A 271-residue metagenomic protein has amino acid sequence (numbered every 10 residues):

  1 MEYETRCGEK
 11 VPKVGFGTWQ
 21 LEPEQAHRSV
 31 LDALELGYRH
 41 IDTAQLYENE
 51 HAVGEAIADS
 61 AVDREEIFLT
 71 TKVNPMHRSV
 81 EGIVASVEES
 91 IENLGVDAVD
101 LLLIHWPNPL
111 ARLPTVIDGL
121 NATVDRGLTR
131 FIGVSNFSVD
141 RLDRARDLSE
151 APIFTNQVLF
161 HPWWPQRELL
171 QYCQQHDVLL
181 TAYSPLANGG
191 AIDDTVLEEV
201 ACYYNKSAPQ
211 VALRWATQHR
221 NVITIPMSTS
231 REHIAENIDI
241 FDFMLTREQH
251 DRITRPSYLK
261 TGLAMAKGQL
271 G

Functional and structural regions predicted by a protein language model:
M1-I67, A187, Y258, G268-G271: N-terminal binding-site loop/beta-alpha segment at the start of enzyme catalytic domains that lines or forms
L21-E24, A44-A52, M76-E81, P109-R112 (+2 more regions): Acidic-and-aromatic substrate-binding clefts and catalytic sites of carbohydrate-active enzymes
E22-L34, S79-L94, T115, L142-D143 (+1 more regions): Short, acidic/polar
Y38, V96-V99, T129, N221: A structural motif
R64-H77, D100-P107, N136, F160: A short, structured active-site edge motif that brings together acidic residues
I83-L103, A122-R126, L148, V178: CE4/NodB-like, metal-dependent polysaccharide N-deacetylase domain that modifies extracellular/periplasmic N-acetylated
P107-G271: Beta/alpha (TIM)-barrel catalytic core signal, keyed to glycine-rich beta->alpha loops juxtaposed to Asp/Glu that bind
